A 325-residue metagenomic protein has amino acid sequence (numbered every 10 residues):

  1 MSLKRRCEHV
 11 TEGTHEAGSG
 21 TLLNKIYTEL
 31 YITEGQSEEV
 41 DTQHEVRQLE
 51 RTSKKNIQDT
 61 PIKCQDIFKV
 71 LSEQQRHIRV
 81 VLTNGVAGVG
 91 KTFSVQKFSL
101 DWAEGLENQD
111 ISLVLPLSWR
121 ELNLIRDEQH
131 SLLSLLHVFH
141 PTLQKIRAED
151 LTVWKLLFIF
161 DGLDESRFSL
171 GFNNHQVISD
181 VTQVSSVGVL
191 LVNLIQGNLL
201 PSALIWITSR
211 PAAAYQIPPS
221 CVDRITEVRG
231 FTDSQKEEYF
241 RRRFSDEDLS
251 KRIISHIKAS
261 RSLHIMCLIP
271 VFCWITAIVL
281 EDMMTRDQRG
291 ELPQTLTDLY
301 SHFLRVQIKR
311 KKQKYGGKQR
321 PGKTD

Functional and structural regions predicted by a protein language model:
M1-D325: Intracellular innate-immune signaling modules
